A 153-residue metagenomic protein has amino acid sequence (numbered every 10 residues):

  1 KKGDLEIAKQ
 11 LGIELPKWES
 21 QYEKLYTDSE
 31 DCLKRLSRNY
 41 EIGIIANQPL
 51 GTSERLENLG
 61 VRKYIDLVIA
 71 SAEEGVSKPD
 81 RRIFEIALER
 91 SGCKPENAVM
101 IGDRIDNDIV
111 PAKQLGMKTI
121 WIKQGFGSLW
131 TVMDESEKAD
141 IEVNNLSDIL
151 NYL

Functional and structural regions predicted by a protein language model:
K1-K17: A metal-dependent, Asp-based hydrolase signature
K9-I13, E30, K34, Y40-L153: Asp-based, Mg2+/Mn2+-dependent phosphohydrolase catalytic module
W18-Q21, A72: Residue-level detector of alpha-helix boundaries and kinks
Y22-Y26: A conditional alpha-helix N-cap/helix-loop micro-motif detector
